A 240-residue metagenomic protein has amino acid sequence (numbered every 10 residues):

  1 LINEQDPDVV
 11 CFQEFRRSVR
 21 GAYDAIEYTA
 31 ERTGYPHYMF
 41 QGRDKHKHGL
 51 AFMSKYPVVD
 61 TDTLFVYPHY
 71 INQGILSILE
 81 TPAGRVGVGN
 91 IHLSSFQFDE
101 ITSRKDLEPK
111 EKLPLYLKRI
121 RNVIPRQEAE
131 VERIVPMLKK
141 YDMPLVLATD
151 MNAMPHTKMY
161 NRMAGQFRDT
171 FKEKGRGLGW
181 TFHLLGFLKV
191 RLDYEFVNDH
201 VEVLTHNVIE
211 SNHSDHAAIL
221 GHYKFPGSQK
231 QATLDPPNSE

Functional and structural regions predicted by a protein language model:
L1-Y28, P226-E240: N-terminal, active-site-proximal structural segment of metallo-dependent hydrolase catalytic domains
N3-P7, E31-G34, V58, K139-K140 (+1 more regions): Sec-exported extracytoplasmic/periplasmic mature domains
E4-F12, R16-S18, P109, L115 (+6 more regions): Catalytic domains that recognize anionic headgroups
V9-I101, N207-E210: Structured beta-strand-rich core segments of catalytic domains in phosphoester-bond hydrolases
Q13-R16, H37-F40, K47-F52, K105-K110 (+2 more regions): A broad, low-specificity signal for short, low-complexity segments enriched in glycine/proline and polar/charged
I26-A30, H69, K105-L107, R162-Q166 (+1 more regions): Glycine-rich, phosphate-binding/catalytic loops in enzymes
D60-M137, K230-S239: Catalytic-adjacent loop/helix segments of enzymes that bind and process anionic phosphate/sulfate esters
T63, I78, E128, R133-V146 (+1 more regions): Metal-dependent phosphoester-hydrolase catalytic domains
